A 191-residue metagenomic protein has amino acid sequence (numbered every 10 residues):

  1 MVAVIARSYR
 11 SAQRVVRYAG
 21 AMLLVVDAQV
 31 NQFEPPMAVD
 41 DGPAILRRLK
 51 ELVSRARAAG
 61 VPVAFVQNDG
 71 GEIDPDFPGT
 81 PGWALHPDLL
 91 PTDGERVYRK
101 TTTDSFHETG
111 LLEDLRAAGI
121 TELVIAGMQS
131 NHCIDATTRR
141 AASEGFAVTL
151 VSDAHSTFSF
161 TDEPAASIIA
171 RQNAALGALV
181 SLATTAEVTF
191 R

Functional and structural regions predicted by a protein language model:
V2-M22, K50-A59, P75-R191: Active-site-adjacent betaalpha module
V25-V26, P62-N68, V151: Short beta-strand segments at enzyme active-site cores
V30-P35: Short acidic, Gly/Ser-rich segments with clustered Asp/Glu that frequently serve as metal-coordination loops in enzyme
M37-F65: A short alpha/beta connector and helix-capping loop motif
V66-E72, G82: Glycine-rich, small/polar surface segments that engage phosphate groups of diverse ligands
